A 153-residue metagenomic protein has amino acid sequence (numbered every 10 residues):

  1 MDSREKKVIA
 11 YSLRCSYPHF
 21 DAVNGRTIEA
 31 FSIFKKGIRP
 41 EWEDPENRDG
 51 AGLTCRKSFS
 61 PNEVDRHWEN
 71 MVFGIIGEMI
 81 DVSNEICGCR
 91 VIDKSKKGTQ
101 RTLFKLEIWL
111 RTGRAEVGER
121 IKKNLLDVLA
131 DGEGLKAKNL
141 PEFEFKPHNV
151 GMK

Functional and structural regions predicted by a protein language model:
M1-C15: Short aromatic-glycine-(Arg/Gly/Cys) micro-motifs in beta-strand/loop hairpins
Y17-K153: Conserved NAD+-utilizing ADP-ribose enzyme module
